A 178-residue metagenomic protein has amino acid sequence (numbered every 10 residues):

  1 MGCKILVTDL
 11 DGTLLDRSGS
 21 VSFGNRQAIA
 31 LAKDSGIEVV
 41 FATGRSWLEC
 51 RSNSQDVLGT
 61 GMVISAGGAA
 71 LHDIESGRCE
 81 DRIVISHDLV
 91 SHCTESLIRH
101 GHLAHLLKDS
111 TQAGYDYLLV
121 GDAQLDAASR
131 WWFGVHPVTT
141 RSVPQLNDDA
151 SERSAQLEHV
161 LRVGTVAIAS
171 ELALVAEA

Functional and structural regions predicted by a protein language model:
G2-G19, C93: Asp-based phosphoryl-transfer active-site loop
L15-D16, E80-D81, R162: Short, contiguous strand/loop micro-motifs
R17, F41-A42, A167: Small/polar loops that bind or transfer phosphate-bearing groups
F23-R130: Active-site phosphate-binding/coordination module
S96, H100, L107-A178: Conserved acidic, metal-coordinating active-site core of Asp-based, Mg2+-dependent phosphoryl-transfer enzymes
